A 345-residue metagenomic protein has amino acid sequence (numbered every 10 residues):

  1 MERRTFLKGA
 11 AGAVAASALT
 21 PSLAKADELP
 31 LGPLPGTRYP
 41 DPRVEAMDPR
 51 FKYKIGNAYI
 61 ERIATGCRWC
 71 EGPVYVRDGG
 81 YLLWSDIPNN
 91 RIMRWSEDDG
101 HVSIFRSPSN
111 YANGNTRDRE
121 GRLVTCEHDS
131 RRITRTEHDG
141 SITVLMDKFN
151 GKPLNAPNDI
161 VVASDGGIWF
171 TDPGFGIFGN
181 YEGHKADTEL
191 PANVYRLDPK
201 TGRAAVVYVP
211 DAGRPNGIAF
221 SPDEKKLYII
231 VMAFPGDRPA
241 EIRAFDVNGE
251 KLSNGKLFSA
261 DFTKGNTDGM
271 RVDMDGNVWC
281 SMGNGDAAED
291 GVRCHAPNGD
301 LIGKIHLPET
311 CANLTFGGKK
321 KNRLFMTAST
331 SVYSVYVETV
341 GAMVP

Functional and structural regions predicted by a protein language model:
T5-A26: N-terminal export signals
E28-A58: Blade/loop signatures of beta-propeller domains
E61-R62, H101-F105, T143-F149, R203-Y208 (+2 more regions): A short beta-strand motif characteristic of beta-propeller blades
T65-G80, P108-E127, R132, N150-F170 (+7 more regions): Beta-rich, blade/repeat-based domains predominating in secreted/periplasmic proteins but also intracellular
L83-D99: Beta-propeller domains
R91-M93, R132-T134, N193-Y195, E241-R243 (+2 more regions): A short loop-to-beta-strand structural motif that recurs across blades of beta-propeller domains
S96-D99, E137-G140, D198-T201, V247-E250 (+2 more regions): Short loop/turn segments that connect beta-strands within beta-propeller blades
R243, V247-L307: Glycine/small-residue-rich hydrophobic helix-like segments
